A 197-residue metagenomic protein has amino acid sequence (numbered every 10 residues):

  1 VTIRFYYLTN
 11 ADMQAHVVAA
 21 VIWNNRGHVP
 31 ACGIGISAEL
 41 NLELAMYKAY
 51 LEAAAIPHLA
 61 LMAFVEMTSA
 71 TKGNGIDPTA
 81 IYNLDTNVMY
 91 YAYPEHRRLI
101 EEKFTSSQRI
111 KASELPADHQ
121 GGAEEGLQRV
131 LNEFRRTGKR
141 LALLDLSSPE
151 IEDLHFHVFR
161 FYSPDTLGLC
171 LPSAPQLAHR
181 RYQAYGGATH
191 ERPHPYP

Functional and structural regions predicted by a protein language model:
V1-P197: Helix-biased "structured C-terminal domain" signature
